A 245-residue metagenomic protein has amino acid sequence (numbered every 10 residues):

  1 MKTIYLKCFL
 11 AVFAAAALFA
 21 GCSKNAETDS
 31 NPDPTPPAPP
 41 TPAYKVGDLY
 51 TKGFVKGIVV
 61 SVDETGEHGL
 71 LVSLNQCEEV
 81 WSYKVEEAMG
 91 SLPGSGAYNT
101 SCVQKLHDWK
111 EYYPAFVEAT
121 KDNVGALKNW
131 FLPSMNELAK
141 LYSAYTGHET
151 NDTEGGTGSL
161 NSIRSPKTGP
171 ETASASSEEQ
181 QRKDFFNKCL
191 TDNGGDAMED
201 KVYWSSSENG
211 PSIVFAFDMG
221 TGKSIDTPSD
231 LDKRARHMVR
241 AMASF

Functional and structural regions predicted by a protein language model:
M1-G21: Sec-dependent bacterial lipoprotein signal peptides
A16-G47, E179-Q181, Y203, F245: Bacterial Sec-dependent N-terminal signal peptides
P34-W130, K201-Y203, I213, D232-M242: Extracellular adhesion/carbohydrate-recognition regions
L74-C77, M219-K223: Secondary-structure transition/turn motif
F116-N129, M135-D218: An exposed tryptophan-centered "aromatic clamp" motif
T221-D232: Carbohydrate-recognition loop of C-type lectin domains
